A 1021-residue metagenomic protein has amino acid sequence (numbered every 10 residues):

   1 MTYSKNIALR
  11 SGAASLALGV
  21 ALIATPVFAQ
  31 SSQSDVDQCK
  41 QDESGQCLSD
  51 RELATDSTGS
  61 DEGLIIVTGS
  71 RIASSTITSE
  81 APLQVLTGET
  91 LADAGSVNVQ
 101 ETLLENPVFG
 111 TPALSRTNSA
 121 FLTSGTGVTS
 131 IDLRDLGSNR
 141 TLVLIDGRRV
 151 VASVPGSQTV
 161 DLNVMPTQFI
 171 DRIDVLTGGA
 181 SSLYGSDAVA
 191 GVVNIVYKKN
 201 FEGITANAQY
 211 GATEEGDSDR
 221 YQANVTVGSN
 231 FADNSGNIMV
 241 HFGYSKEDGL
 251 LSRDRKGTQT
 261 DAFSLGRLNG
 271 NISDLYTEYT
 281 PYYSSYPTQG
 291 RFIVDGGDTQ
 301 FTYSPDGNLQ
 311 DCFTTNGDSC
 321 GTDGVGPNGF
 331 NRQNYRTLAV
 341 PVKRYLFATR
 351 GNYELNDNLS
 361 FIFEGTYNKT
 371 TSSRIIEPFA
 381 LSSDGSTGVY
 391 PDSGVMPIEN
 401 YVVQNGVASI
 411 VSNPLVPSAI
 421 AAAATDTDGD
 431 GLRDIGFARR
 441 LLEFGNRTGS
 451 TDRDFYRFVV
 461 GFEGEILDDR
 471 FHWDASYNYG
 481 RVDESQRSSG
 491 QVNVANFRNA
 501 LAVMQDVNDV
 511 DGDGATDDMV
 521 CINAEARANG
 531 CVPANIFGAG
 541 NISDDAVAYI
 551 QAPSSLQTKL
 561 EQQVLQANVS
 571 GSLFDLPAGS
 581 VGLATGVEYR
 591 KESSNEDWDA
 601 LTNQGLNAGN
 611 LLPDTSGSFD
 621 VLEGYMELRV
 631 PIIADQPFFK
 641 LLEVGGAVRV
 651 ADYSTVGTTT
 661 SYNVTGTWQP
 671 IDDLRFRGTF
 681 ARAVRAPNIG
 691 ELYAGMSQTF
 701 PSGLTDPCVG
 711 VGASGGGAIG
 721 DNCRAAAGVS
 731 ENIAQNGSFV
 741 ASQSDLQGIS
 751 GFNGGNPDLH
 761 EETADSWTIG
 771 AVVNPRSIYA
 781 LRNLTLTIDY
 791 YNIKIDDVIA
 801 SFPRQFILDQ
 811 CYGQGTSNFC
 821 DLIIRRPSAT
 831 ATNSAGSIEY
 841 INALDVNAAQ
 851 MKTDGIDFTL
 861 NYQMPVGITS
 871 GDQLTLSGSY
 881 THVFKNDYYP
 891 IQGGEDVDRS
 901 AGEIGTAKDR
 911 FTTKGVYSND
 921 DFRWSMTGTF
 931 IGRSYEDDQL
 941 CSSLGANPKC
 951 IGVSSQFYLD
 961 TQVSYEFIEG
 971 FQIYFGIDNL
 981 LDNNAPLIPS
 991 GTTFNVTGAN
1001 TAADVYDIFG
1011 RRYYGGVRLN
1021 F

Functional and structural regions predicted by a protein language model:
T2-N106, R134, N224, G228-N230 (+5 more regions): N-terminal Sec signal peptide and the immediately downstream disordered periplasmic leader that contains the TonB box
A54, N783-D938: Gram-negative outer-membrane beta-barrel transporters
E101-V128, L136-S138, R148-V460, G464-I466 (+11 more regions): Surface-exposed beta-strand-turn/loop segments characteristic of Gram-negative outer-membrane beta-barrels
G179, K199, Y210-E214, F231-D233 (+19 more regions): Transmembrane beta-strands of outer-membrane beta-barrel pores
N200-G203, G216, A232-S235, N356-L359 (+9 more regions): Short loop/turn motifs that connect adjacent beta-strands in outer-membrane beta-barrel proteins
S489-N493, F497-L501, T615-G703, P707-S714 (+5 more regions): Structural signature of Gram-negative outer-membrane beta-barrels, strongest in the C-terminal barrel of TonB-dependent
A495, D513, F884-D887, G928-C941 (+1 more regions): C-terminal beta-signal and adjacent terminal beta-strands/loops of Gram-negative outer-membrane beta-barrel proteins
I689-L784, I841-I856, T906-K908, V1005-G1010: Outer-membrane beta-barrel signature, preferentially recognizing the C-terminal barrel domain of Gram-negative
